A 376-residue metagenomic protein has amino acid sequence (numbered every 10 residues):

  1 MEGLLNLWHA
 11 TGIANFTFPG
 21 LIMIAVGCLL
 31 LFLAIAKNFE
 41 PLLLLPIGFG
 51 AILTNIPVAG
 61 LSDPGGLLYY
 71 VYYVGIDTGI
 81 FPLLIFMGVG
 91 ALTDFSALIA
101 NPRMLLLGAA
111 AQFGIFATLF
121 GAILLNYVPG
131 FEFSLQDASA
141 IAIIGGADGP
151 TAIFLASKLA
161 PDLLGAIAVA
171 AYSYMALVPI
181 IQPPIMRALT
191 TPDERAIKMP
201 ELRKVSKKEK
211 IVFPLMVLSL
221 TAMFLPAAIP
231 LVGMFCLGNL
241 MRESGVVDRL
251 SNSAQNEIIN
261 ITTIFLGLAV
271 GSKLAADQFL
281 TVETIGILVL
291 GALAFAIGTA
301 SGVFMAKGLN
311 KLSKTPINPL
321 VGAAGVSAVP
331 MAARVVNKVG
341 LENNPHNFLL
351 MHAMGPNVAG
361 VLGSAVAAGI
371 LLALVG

Functional and structural regions predicted by a protein language model:
M1-G66: N-terminal alpha-helical transmembrane segments of multi-pass membrane transport and channel/translocase proteins
C28, F95-L119, A275-G302, A353-N357: Entry/N-cap segments of selected transmembrane alpha helices and their immediately preceding amphipathic helices
L30, L53, D77-I99, G238-M241 (+1 more regions): Hydrophobic transmembrane alpha-helices of secondary-active transporters and Na+-translocating membrane complexes
A36-L44, L61-Y72, L92-L107, V247-N256 (+3 more regions): Interfacial helix-loop-helix linkers and transmembrane-helix boundary segments in multi-pass membrane proteins
V74-D77, F86-L92, L107-A117, G121 (+3 more regions): Alpha-helical membrane segments and immediately flanking helix-loop junctions that form or couple to the substrate/ion
D162-I180, L290-G298, V321: Alpha-helical transmembrane segments
A170-V246: Membrane-embedded hairpin module used as a gating/binding unit in multi-pass transport and secretion proteins
L218-G302: Transmembrane helical segments that form the transport core of multi-pass membrane transport proteins
